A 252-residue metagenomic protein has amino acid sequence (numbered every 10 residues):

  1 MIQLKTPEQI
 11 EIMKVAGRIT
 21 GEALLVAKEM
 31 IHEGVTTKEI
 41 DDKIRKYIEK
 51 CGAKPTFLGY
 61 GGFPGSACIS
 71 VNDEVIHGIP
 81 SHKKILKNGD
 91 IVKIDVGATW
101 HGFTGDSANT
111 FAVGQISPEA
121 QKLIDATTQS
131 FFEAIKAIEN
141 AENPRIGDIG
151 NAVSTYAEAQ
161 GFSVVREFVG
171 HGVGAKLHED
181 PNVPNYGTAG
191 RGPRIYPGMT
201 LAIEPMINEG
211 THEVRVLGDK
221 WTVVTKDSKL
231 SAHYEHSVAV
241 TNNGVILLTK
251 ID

Functional and structural regions predicted by a protein language model:
M1-D252: Active-site neighborhoods and metal-handling regions in enzymes and metal-associated proteins
